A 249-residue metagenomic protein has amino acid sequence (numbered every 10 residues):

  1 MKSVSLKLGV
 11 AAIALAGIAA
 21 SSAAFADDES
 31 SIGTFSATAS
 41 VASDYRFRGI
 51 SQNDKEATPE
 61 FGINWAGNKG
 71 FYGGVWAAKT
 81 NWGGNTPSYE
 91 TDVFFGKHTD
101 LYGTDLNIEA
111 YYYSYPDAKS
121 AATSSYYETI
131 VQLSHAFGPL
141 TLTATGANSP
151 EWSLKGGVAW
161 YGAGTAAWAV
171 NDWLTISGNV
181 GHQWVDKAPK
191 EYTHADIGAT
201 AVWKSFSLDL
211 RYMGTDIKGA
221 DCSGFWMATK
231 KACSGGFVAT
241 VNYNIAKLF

Functional and structural regions predicted by a protein language model:
M1-T34, A246-F249: Cleavable N-terminal export/targeting peptides
D27-N81, F95: Short glycine/proline- and aromatic-enriched beta-strand/turn motifs that initiate or cap beta-hairpins
G33, K55-P59, P87-T91, T104 (+5 more regions): Residues that define the transmembrane beta-barrel architecture of outer-membrane proteins
F35, K69-V75, Y102-I108, G138-A144 (+4 more regions): Repeated loop/turn-to-beta-strand initiation elements of outer-membrane beta-barrel proteins
A39-S43, F61-G67, V93-K97, A110 (+5 more regions): Residues on the lipid-exposed face of transmembrane beta-strands in outer-membrane beta-barrel proteins
V41-F47, A77-N81, T99, Y112-P116 (+6 more regions): Transmembrane beta-strands of outer-membrane beta-barrel pores
A122-K187, Y212: Detector for outer-membrane/organellar transmembrane beta-barrel domains, recognizing the amphipathic beta-strand
I197-S207, Y212, K231-F249: Outer-membrane beta-barrel "beta-signal"
